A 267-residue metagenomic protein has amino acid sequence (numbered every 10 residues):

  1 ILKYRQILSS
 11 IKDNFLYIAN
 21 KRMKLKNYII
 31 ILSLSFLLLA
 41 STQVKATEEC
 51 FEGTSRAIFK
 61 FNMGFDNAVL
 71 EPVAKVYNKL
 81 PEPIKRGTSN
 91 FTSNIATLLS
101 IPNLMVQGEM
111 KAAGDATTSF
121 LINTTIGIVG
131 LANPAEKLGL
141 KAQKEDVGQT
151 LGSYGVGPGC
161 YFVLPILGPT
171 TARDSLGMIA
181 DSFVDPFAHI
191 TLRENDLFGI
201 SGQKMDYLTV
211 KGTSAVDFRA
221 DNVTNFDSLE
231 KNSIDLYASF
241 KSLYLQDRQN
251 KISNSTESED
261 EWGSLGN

Functional and structural regions predicted by a protein language model:
I1-R22: Short, Lys/Arg-enriched N-terminal segments with co-localized hydrophobic residues within the first ~10-30 amino acids
R22-I30: Bacterial N-terminal signal peptides that target proteins for export
I31-L39: Bacterial N-terminal signal peptides
T42-A46: Sec/Tat signal peptide C-region and signal peptidase I cleavage site
A68-I84: Membrane interface segments of multi-pass transport proteins and intramembrane proteases
R86-G108: A glycine-rich, hydrophobic loop/mini-helix early in the fold
N94, Q107-R173: Mid-length scaffold segments of soluble, non-membrane domains
G155-N267: A structured, mid-to-C-terminal "fold-capping" secondary-structure block
